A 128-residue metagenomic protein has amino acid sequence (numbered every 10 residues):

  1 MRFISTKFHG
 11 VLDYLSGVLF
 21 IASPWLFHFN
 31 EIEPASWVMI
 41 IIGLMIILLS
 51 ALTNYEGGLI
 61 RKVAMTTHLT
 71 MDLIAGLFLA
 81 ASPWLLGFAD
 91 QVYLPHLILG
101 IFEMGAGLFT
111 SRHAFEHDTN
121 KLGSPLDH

Functional and structural regions predicted by a protein language model:
M1-K7, N30-P34, E56-T66, G87-D90: Juxtamembrane loop-transmembrane helix junctions in multi-pass integral membrane proteins, especially the extracellular
M1-K7, V11, H113-H128: Intrinsic N-terminal pre-sequences and regulatory tails
Y14-A35: Membrane-helix boundary elements
A35-T67, G105, F109-K121: A low-complexity, Ser/Thr/Gly/Pro-enriched, surface-exposed linker/loop concept that marks segments flanking
L49, T67-P83: Hydrophobic alpha-helical membrane segments
A81-P95: Membrane-helix boundary connector in multi-pass membrane proteins
V92-R112: Alpha-helical membrane-associated segments of multi-pass integral membrane proteins
